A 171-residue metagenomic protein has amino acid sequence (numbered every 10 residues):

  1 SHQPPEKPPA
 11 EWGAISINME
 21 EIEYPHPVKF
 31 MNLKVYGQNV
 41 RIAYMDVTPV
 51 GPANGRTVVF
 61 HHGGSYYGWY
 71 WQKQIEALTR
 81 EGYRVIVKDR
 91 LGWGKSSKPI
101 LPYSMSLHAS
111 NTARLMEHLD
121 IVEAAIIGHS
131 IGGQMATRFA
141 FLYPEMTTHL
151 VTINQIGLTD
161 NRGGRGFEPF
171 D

Functional and structural regions predicted by a protein language model:
I17-P49: N-terminal cap/lid segment of alpha/beta-hydrolase-fold proteins
Y36, V40, V47-K95: Conserved HGGG/HGGXW glycine-rich cap/lid loop of the alpha/beta-hydrolase fold
D89, A125, T148-V151: Residue in the alpha/beta-hydrolase core beta-strand immediately N-terminal to the catalytic nucleophile
D89, S96, S130, N154: Catalytic nucleophile serine of serine hydrolases, specifically the conserved "nucleophile elbow" pentapeptide
S106-A124: Conserved acidic catalytic loop of the alpha/beta-hydrolase fold
H108, I126-G128, I153: Short beta-strand immediately N-terminal to the catalytic nucleophile in serine-hydrolase-like folds
G128, G132, A136: Gly/Ala-rich beta-loop-alpha elbow adjacent to hydrolase catalytic centers
T137, F141-L142, L150-D171: Flexible "cap/lid" loop of the alpha/beta hydrolase fold
